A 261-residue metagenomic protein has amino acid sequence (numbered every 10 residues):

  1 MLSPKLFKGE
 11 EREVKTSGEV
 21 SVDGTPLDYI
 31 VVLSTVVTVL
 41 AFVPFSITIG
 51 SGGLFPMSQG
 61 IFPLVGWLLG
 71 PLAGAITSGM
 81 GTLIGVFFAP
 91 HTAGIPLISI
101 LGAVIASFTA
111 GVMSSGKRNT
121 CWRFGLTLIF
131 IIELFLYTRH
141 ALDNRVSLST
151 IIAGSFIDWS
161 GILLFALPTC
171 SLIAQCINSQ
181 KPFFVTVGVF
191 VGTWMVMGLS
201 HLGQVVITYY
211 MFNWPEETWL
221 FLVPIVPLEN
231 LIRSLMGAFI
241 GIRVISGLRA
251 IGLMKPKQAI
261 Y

Functional and structural regions predicted by a protein language model:
L2-Y261: Loop-helix junctions at membrane interfaces
